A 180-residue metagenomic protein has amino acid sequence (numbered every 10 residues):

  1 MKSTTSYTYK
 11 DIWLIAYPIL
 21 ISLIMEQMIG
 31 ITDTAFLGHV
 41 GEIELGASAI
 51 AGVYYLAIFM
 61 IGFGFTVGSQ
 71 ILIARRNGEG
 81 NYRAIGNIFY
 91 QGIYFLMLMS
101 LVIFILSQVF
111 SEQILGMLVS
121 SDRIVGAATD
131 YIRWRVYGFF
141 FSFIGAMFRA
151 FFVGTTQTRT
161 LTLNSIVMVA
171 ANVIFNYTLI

Functional and structural regions predicted by a protein language model:
M1-A16, I73-F140, I174: Short alpha-helical transmembrane segments in multi-pass integral membrane proteins
T5, Y9-M28, T32, Y54-I61 (+2 more regions): Residue-level signal for short hydrophobic patches within transmembrane helices of multi-pass membrane transporters
A16, L23, A49-G52, L96 (+4 more regions): Residue-level recognition of transmembrane alpha-helices in multi-pass small-molecule transporters/permeases
I21, D33-L37, S48, I73-G78 (+8 more regions): Hydrophobic/aromatic residues within transmembrane alpha-helices of membrane transport systems, especially the TMDs
L37-L56, D122-A127: Interfacial/gating helices of multi-pass transporter permease domains
L45-Q108, S142-L161: Small-residue-rich hydrophobic transmembrane alpha-helices
S107, T160-I180: Alpha-helical transmembrane segments of multi-pass membrane transporters and transport-associated inner-membrane enzymes
V119-I132, F139-I166: Cytoplasmic helix-loop-helix junction between adjacent transmembrane helices in 12-TM secondary transporters
